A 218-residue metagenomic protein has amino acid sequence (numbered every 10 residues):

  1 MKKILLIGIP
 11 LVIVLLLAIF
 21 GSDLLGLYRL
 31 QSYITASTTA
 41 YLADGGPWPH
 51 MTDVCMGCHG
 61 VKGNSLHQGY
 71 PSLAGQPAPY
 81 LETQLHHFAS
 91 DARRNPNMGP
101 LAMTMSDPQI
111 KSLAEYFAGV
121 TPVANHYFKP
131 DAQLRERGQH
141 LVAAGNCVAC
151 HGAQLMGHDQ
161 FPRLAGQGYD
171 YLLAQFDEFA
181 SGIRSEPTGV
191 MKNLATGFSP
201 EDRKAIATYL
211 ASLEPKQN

Functional and structural regions predicted by a protein language model:
M1-G45, H86, S212-N218: N-terminal export/targeting leaders of redox proteins
D23-L27, Q109-A124: Short, structured interface segments
R29-Q31, T38-N64, P130-A153, G168: Sequence/structural segment immediately N-terminal to covalent heme-attachment motifs in c-type and related
A43, H50-V54, P77, T83 (+5 more regions): His/Met- and acidic-residue-enriched segments that coordinate or traffic transition-metal cofactors and support
W48, K62-R94, G99-M105, Q139 (+2 more regions): Gly/Gly-Pro-rich "capping" loops immediately C-terminal to redox-active cysteine motifs in periplasmic/lumenal
V54, H59, G69, P77 (+3 more regions): Cysteine-rich, disulfide-stabilized extracellular repeat modules
F88, Y116-F117, V142, F179 (+1 more regions): Conserved hydrophobic/aromatic "anchor" residues that stabilize well-ordered secondary structure elements
P200-N218: Extracytoplasmic/luminal low-complexity segments enriched in Pro/Gly and acidic/polar residues that act as flexible
